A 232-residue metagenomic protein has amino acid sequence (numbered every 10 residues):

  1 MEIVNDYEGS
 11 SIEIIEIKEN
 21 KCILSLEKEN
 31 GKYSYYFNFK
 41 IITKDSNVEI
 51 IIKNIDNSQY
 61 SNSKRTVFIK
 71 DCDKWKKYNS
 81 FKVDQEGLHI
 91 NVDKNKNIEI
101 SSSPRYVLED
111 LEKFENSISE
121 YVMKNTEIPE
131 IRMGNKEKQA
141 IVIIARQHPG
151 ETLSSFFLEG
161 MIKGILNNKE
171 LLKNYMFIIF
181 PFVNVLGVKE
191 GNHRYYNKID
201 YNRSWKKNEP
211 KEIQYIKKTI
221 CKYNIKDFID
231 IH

Functional and structural regions predicted by a protein language model:
M1-S102, D200, S204-H232: C-terminal accessory segments enriched in acidic
S11-I12, S25-E27, K40, S117-E120 (+2 more regions): Intrinsically disordered, low-complexity boundary segments flanking structured domains
K44-V48, D71, W75, R105-S117 (+2 more regions): Aromatic-enriched hydrophobic runs in primary sequence
N57-Q59, V107, G150, L186-G187: Short, acidic Gly/Pro/Ser/Thr-rich loop/turn segments
S63, L111-E112, E190: Short, conserved acidic/polar surface loops in the N-terminal third of protein domains
V83-N125, G134-K136: Extended acidic/polar, glycine-enriched regions that form or flank non-catalytic beta-rich accessory modules
Y121-R132, E137-H232: Active-site/substrate-binding loop(s) of hydrolase catalytic cores
